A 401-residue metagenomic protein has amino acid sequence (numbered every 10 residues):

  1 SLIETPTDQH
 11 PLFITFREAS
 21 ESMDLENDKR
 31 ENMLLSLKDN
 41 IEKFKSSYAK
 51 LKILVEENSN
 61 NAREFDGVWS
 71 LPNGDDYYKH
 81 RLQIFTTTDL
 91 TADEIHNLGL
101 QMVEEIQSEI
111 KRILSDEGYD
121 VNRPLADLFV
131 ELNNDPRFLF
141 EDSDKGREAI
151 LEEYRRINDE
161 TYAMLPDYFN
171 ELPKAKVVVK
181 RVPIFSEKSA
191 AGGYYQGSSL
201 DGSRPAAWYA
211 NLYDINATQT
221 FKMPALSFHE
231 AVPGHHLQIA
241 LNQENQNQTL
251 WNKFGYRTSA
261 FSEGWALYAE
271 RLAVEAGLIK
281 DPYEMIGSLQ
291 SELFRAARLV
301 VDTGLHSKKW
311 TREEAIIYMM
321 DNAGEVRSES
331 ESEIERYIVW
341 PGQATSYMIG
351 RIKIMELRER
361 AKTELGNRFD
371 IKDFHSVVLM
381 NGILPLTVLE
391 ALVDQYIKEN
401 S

Functional and structural regions predicted by a protein language model:
S1-S401: N-terminal maturation segment of proteins
